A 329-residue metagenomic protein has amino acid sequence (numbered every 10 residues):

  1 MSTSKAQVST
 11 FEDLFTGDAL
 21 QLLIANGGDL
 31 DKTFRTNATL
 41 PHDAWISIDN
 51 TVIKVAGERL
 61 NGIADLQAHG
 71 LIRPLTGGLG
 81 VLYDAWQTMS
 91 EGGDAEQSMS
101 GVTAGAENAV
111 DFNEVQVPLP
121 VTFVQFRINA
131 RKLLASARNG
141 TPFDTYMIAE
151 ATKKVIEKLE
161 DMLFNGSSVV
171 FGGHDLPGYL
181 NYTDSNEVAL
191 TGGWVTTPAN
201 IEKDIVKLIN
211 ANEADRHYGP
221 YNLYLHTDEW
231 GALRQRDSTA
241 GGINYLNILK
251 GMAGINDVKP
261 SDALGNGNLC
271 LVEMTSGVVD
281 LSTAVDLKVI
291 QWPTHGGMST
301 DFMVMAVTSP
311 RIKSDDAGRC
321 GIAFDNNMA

Functional and structural regions predicted by a protein language model:
S2-L79, A232-A329: Sequence/fold signature of self-assembling virion shell proteins
E58-N139: Long, hydrophobic/aromatic-enriched structural stretches that serve as scaffold segments
G93-V110, I148-L159, K288-H295: Short charge-dense sequence patches
V117, V121-D204: Alpha-helical scaffold segments that mediate packing/assembly in large oligomeric complexes
L119-V121, Y218, G297: A general secondary-structure signal for short beta-strands and their flanking turns/coil in non-transmembrane regions
V124, G219-Y221, T300: Structural beta-strand/beta-sheet cores of well-ordered domains, especially the beta-sheet scaffolds that support
L159, L163, E213, H217-Y221 (+1 more regions): Residue-level signal for secondary-structure boundary elements
H174-Y245: Extended, solvent-exposed, turn-rich assembly/linker loops in the middle of proteins
